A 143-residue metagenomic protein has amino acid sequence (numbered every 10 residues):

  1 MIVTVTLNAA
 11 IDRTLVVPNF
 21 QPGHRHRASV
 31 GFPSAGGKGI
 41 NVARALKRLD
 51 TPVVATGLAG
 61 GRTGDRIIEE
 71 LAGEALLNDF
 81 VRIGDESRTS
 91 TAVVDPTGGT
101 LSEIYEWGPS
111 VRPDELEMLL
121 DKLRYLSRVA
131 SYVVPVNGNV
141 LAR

Functional and structural regions predicted by a protein language model:
M1-T56, D65-R66: Glycine-rich phosphate/adenosyl-contacting loop at the front of the ribokinase-like
M1-V5, A72, F80-V81, P96-R143: Ribokinase/PfkB-type carbohydrate-kinase core domain
T6, F32, T56-R62, L77-R88: Beta-strand->loop->alpha-helix junctions that form or flank phosphate-binding loops in nucleotide-handling enzymes
A9-V16, I83-G98: Short, compositionally biased "basic patch" segments
G39-A43, G64, R88-S90, L101 (+1 more regions): A general structural signal for well-ordered alpha-helical segments in protein cores
V54-G57, V134-V136: Short catalytic-loop micro-motif centered on adjacent basic/acidic residues
R62-E74, A92-V94: Active-site-proximal loop->helix
